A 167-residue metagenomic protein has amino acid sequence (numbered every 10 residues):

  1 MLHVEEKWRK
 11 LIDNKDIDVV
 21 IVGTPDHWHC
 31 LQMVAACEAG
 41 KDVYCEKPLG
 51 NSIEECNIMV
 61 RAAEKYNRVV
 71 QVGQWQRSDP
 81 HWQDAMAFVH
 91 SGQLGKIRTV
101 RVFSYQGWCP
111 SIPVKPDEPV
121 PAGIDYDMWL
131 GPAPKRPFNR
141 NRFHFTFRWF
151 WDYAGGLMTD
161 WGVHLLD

Functional and structural regions predicted by a protein language model:
M1-C45, N51-V69: N-terminal glycine-/serine-/threonine-rich beta1-alpha1-beta2 phosphate-ribose binding loop of Rossmann-like
R9, Y105, P134: Residues that form or immediately flank small-molecule/cofactor binding pockets and catalytic motifs
N14, W108-S111, P137-N139: Short, solvent-exposed loop/turn elements at domain surfaces
I21, R98-R101, L130: Residues embedded in well-ordered beta-strands within globular domains across many folds
C30, V34, N57, D79-Q83 (+2 more regions): A structural signal for well-ordered alpha-helical segments within the folded catalytic domains of diverse enzymes
D42-Y44, L49-D125: A contiguous active-site-proximal alpha/beta segment in oxidoreductase catalytic domains
E118, A122-D167: Glycine-rich, aromatic-lined ligand/substrate-binding cores of catalytic and carbohydrate-binding domains
